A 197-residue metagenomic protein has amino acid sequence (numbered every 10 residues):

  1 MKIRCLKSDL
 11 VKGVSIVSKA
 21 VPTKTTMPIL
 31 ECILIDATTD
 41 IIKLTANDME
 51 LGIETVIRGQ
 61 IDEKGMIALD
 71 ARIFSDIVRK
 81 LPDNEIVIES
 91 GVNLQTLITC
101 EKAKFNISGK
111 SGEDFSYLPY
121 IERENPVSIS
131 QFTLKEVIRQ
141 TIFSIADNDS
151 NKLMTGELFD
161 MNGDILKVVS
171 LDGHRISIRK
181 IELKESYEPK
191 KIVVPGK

Functional and structural regions predicted by a protein language model:
M1-K197: Structural preference for solvent-exposed beta-strand-turn elements and adjacent flexible terminal/loop segments within
